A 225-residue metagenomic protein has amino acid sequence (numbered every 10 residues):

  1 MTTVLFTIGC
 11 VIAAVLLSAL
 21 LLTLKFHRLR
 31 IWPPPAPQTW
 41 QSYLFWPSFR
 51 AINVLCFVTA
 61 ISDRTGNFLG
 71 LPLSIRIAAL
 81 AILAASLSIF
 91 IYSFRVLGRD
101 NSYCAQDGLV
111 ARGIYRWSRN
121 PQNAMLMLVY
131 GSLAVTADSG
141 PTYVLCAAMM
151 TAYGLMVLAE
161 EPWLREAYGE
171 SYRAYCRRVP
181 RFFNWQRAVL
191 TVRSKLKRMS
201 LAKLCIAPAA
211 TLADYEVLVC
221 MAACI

Functional and structural regions predicted by a protein language model:
M1-A111, V129-I225: Membrane-anchoring alpha-helices and their flanking helix-loop junctions
S48, I114-L128: Membrane-interface loop-to-helix entry segments
